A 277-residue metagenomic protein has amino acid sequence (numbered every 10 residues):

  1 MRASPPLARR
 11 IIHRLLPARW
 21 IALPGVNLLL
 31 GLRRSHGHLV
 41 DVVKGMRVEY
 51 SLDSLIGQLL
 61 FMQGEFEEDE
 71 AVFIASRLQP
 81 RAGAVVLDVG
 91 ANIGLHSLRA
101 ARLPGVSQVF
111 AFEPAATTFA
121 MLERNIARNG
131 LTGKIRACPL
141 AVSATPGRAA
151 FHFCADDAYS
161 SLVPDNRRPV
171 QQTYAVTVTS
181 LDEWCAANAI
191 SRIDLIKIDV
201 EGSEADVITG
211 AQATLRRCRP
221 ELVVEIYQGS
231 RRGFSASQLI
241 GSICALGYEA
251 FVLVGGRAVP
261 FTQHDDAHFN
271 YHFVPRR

Functional and structural regions predicted by a protein language model:
M1-R277: Phosphate/nucleotide-binding beta-alpha loop and adjacent structural elements of enzyme active sites
